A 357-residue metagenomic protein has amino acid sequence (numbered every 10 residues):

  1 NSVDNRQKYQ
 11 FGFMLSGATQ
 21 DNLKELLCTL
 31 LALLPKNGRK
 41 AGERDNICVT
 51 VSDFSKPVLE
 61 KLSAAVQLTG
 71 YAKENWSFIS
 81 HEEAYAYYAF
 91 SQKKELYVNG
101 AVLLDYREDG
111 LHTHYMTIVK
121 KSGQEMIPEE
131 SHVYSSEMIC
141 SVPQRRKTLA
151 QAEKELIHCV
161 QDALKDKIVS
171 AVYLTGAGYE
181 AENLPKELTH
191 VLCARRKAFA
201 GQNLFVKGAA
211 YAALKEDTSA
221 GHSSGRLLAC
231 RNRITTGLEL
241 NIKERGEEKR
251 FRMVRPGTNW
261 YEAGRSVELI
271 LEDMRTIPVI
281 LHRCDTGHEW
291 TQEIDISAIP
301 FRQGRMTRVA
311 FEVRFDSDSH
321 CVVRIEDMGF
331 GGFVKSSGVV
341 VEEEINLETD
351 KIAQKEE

Functional and structural regions predicted by a protein language model:
N1-G17, Q67, S77-I79, E83-Y87 (+1 more regions): Early-domain small/polar-rich strand-loop-helix modules and first-structured segments of the mature chain
N1-K8, F90-S131, M306-D327: Gly/Thr-rich phosphate-binding beta-strand-loop-beta motif of the actin/hexokinase/Hsp70
N1-V58, S135-D162, V169: Conserved phosphate-binding loops in N-terminal lobes of ATP-dependent enzymes of the actin/Hsp70/sugar-kinase
S2-N5, I118-I157, A212, Y261-T276: Glycine-rich phosphate-binding loop plus the immediately following alpha-helix
D45-A86: Glycine-rich phosphate-binding loop and adjoining helix at the ATP-binding site of ATP-dependent phosphoryl-transfer
I47-V58, D162-T189, K197, G201-Q202: Glycine-rich phosphate-binding loops at beta-strand->alpha-helix junctions
A72-Y106, L204-H222, Q303: Conserved phosphate-binding catalytic cores of ATP/NTP-utilizing and phosphoryl-transfer enzymes
A210-A298, R308: Acidic, glycine/GT-rich loop-and beta-edge segments that sit at the periphery of enzyme/chaperone cores
